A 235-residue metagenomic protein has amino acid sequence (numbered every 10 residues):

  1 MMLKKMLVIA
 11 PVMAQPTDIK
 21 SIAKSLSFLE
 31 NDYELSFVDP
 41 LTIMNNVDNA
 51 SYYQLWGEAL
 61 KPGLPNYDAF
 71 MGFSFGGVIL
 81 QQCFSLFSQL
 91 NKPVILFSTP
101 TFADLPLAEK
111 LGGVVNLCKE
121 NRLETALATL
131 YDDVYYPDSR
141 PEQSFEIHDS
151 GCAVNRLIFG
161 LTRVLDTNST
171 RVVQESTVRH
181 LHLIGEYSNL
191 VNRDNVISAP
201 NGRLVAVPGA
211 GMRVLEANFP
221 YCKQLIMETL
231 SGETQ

Functional and structural regions predicted by a protein language model:
M1-I43: Short, surface-exposed "cap/lid" segments of acyl-processing enzymes
V12-M13, Y33-D68: Active-site loop/oxyanion-hole signature of alpha/beta-hydrolase fold enzymes
S85-N121, F159, R163-D166: Flexible "cap/lid" loop of the alpha/beta hydrolase fold
F102-E146: Helix-rich cap/lid subdomain of alpha/beta-hydrolase
S144-E175: Hydrophobic, aromatic-rich cap/lid helix
S176, H182-I184: Short beta-strand/loop motif that positions the catalytic acidic residue of the alpha/beta-hydrolase fold
G185, N189-N195: Conserved alpha/beta-hydrolase "acid-adjacent" motif
A210-Q224: Catalytic histidine-centered segment of alpha/beta-hydrolase-like enzymes
